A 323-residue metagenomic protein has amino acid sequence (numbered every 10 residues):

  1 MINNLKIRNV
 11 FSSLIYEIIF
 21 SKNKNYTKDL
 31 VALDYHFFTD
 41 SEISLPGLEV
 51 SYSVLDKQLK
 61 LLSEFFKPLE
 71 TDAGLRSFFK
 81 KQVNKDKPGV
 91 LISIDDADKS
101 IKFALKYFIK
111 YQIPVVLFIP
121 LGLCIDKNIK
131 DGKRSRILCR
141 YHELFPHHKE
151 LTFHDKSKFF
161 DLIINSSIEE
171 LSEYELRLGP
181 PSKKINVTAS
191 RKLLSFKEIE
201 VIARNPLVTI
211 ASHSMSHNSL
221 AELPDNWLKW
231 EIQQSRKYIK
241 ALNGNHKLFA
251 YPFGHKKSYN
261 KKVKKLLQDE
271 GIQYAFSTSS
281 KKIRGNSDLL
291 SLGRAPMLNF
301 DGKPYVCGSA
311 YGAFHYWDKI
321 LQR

Functional and structural regions predicted by a protein language model:
M1-S93, K99-I101, N205, E222-R323: C-terminal active-site subregion of NodB/CE4 polysaccharide deacetylases
L33-T39, L48, K87, I109-K257 (+1 more regions): Metal-dependent polysaccharide deacetylase catalytic core of the NodB/CE4 family, i.e., the active-site-bearing domain
S93-I94, A211: Generic enzyme active-site microenvironment
D98-K99, S216: Short active-site segment of divalent metal-dependent hydrolases/proteases that encodes the spacing between
K102-I109: Short alpha-helix within the catalytic core of nucleotide-sugar-dependent glycosyltransferases
K106, E200, K264-K265: Alpha-helical segments flanking ligand/cofactor-binding loops in enzyme cores
